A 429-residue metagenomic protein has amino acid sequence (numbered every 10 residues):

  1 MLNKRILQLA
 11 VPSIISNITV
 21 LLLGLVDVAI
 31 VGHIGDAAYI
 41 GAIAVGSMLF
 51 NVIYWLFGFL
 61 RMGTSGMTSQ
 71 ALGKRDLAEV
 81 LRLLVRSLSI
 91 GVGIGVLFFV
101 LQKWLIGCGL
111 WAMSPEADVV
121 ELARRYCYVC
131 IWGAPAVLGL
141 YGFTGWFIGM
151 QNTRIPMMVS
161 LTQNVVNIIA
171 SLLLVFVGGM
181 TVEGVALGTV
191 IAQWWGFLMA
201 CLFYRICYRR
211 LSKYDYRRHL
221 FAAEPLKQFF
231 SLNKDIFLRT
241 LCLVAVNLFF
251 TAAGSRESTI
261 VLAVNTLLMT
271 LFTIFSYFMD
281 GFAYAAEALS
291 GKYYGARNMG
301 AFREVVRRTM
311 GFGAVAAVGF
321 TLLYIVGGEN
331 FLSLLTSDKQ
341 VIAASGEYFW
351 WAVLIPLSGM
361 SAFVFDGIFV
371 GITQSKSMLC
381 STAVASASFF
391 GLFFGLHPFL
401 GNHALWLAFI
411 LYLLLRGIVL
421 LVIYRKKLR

Functional and structural regions predicted by a protein language model:
M1-A10, T68-P135, I169, V177-F237 (+2 more regions): Short alpha-helical transmembrane segments in multi-pass integral membrane proteins
I14-G66, C130-V137, K227-K292, G313-F320 (+3 more regions): Transmembrane helix-bundle signature of multi-pass secondary active exporters and lipid flippases
V20, G24, V28, G32 (+11 more regions): Juxtamembrane/transmembrane-helix interface segments of polytopic membrane transporters
L22-L25, H33-A37, A71-K74, G149-M150 (+5 more regions): Helix-loop interface residues and adjacent transmembrane-helix termini in multi-pass membrane transporters, primarily
L25-A29, G142-W146, I168-L173, C201 (+6 more regions): Alpha-helical transmembrane segments of multipass membrane proteins
I40-V100, V137-I155, V264-V326, M360-T373 (+1 more regions): Small-residue-rich hydrophobic transmembrane alpha-helices
R61, V129-G149, P156-N167, V185-C201 (+4 more regions): Short runs within selected transmembrane alpha-helices of multi-pass transporters and secretion channels
